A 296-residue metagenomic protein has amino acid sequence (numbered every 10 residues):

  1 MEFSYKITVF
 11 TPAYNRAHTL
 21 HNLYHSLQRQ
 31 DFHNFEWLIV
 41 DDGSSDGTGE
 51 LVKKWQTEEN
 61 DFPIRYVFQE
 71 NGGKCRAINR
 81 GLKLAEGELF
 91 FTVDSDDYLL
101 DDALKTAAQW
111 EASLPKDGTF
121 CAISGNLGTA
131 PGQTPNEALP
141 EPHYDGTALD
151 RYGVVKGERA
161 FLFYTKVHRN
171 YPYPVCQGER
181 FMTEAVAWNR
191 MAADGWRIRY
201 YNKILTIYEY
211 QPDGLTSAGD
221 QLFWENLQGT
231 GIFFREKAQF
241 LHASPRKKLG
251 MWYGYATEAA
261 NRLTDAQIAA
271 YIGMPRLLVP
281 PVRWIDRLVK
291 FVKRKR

Functional and structural regions predicted by a protein language model:
N15-R29: Short, well-formed alpha-helical segments that are part of the catalytic scaffolds of diverse glycosyltransferases
S26, D41-L51, D94: A conserved acidic beta->alpha catalytic loop
N34-G43, R65-E70, S95: Short beta-strand/loop segment that forms part of the nucleotide-sugar
Q69-A85: Glycine-rich, basic loop-to-helix element that forms the pyrophosphate-binding segment of sugar-nucleotide handling
F90: Short aromatic/hydrophobic "clamp" motif used to bind/position activated sugar donors
D102-E137: Conserved donor NDP-sugar-binding/catalytic core segment of glycosyltransferases
T129, Q133-S217: Conserved nucleotide-sugar donor-binding catalytic segment
V186, Y200-R296: C-terminal subregions of glycosyltransferases and related glycan-biosynthesis enzymes
